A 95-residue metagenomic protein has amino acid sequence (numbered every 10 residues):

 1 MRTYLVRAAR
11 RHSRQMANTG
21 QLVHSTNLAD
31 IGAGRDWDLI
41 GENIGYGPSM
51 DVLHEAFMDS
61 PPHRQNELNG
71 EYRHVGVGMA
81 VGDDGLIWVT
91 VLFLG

Functional and structural regions predicted by a protein language model:
M1-L5, R73-H74: A short coil-to-beta-strand element that immediately follows conserved catalytic motifs
T3-H54, E67: Short, surface-exposed glycine/acidic/tryptophan-bearing loops
Y46-G95: Disulfide-stabilized extracellular recognition modules
